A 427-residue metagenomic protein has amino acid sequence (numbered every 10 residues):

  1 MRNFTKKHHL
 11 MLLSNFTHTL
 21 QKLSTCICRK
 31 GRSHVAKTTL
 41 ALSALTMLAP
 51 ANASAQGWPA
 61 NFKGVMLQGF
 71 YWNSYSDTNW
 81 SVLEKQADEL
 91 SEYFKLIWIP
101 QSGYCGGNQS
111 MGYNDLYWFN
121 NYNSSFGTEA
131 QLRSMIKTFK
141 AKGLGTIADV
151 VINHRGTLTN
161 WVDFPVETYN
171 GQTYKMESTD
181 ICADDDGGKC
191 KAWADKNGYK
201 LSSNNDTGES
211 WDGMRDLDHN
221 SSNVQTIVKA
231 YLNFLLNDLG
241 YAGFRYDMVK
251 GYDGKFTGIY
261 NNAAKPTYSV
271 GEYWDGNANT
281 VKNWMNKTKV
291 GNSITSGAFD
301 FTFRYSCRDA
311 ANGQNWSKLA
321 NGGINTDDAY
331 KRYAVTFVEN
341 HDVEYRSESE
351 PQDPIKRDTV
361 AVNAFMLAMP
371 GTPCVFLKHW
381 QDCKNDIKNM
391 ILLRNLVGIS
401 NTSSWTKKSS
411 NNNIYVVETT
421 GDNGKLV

Functional and structural regions predicted by a protein language model:
M1-G31: N-terminal secretory signal peptides that target proteins for export/translocation
K37-M47: Bacterial N-terminal signal peptides
P50-A55: Sec/Tat signal peptide C-region and signal peptidase I cleavage site
Q56-W72, V82-E92, Q101-F119, R133-A148 (+2 more regions): Active-site-proximal helices and loops of the catalytic beta/alpha 8
F62, C105-K137, T168-D218: Aromatic- and acidic-residue-enriched carbohydrate-binding clefts of CAZyme catalytic domains
I152: Catalytic cores of extracellular degradative/oxidative enzymes
H219-Y231: Alpha-helical scaffold elements lining the catalytic groove of polysaccharide deacetylases
